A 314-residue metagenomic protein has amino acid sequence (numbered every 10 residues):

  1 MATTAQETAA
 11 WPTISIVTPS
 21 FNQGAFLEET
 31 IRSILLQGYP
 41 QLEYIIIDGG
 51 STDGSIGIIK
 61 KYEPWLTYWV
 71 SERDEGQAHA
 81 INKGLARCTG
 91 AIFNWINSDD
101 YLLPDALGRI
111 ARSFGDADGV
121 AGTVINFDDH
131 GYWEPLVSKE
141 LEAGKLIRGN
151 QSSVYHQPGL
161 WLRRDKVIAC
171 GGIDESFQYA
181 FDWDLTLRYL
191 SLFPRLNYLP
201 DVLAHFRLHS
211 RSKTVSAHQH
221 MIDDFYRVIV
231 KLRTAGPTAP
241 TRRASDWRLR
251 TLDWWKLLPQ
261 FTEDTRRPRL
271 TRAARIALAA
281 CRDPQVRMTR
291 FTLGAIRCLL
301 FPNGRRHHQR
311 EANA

Functional and structural regions predicted by a protein language model:
M1-L35: N-proximal low-complexity "stem/linker" segments adjacent to membrane-targeting elements
I16, K139-V228: Conserved nucleotide-sugar donor-binding catalytic segment
S20-E28, D48, T52, I56 (+1 more regions): A structural helix-start
S33, P40, D48-G57, N97: A conserved acidic beta->alpha catalytic loop
G54, H79, D100-S113: Acidic donor-binding/catalytic loop of UDP-sugar-dependent glycosyltransferases, especially processive GT2
E72-C88: Glycine-rich, basic loop-to-helix element that forms the pyrophosphate-binding segment of sugar-nucleotide handling
F93: Short aromatic/hydrophobic "clamp" motif used to bind/position activated sugar donors
D105-E134: Conserved donor NDP-sugar-binding/catalytic core segment of glycosyltransferases
